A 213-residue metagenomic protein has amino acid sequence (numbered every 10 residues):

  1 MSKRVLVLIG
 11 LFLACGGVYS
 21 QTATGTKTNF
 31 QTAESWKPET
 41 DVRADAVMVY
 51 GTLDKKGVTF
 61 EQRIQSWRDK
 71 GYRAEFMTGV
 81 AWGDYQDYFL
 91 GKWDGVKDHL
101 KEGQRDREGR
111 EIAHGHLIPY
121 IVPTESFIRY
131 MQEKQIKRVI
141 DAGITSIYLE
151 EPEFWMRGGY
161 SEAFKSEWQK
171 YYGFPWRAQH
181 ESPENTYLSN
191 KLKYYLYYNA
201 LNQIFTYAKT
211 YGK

Functional and structural regions predicted by a protein language model:
M1-R4, K209: Positively charged n-region of N-terminal signal peptides that target proteins for export
V5-A14: Sec-dependent N-terminal signal peptides
V18-T22: Boundary at the C-terminal end of the N-terminal hydrophobic targeting segment
T24-K70, E75, R138-I147: Catalytic domains of carbohydrate-active enzymes, especially glycoside hydrolases
G25-A33, E75-G79, Y148-P152, Y187-K213: Aromatic-lined carbohydrate-recognition surfaces of secreted/lumenal glycan-active proteins
L53, V80-W82, E153: Active-site-proximal loop/turn and secondary-structure-junction residues that shape catalytic pockets, frequently
F76, V80-A142, W176-Y194, Y198 (+1 more regions): Active-site-adjacent "subsite" loops/lids of carbohydrate-active enzymes
E150-N185: Active-site-proximal loop/short-helix segments that contain or immediately flank catalytic acid/base residue(s)
